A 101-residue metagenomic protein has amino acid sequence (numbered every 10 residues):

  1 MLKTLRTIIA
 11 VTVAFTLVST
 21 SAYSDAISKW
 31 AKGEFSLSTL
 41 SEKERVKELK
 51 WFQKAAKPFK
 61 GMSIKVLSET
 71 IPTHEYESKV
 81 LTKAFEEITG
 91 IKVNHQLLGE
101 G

Functional and structural regions predicted by a protein language model:
M1, S21-A22: Hydrophobic, aliphatic-enriched repeat segments that assemble into extended interaction scaffolds in large eukaryotic
M1-I9: Bacterial N-terminal signal peptides that target proteins for export
A10-V13, P72: Enrichment for repetitive, rod-forming helical segments
V13-S21: Hydrophobic core
A22-G101: Conserved N-terminal structural module of periplasmic/extracytoplasmic solute-binding proteins
